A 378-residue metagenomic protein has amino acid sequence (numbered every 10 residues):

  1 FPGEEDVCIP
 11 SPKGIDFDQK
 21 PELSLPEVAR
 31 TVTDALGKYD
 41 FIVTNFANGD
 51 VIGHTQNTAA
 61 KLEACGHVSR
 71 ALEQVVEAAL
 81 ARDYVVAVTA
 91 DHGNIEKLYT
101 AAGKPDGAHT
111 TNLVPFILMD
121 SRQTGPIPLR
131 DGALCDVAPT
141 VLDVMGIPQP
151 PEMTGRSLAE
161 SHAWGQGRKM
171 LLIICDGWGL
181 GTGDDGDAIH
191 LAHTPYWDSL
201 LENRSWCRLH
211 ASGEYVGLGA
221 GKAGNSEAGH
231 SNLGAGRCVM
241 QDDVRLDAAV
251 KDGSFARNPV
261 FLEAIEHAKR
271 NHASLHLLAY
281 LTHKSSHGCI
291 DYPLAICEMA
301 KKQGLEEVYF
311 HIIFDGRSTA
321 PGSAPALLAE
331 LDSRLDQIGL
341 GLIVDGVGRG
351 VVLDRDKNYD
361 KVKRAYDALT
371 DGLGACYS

Functional and structural regions predicted by a protein language model:
F1-S378: Feature captures the catalytic ectodomains and active-site-proximal regions of enzymes that hydrolyze or transfer
